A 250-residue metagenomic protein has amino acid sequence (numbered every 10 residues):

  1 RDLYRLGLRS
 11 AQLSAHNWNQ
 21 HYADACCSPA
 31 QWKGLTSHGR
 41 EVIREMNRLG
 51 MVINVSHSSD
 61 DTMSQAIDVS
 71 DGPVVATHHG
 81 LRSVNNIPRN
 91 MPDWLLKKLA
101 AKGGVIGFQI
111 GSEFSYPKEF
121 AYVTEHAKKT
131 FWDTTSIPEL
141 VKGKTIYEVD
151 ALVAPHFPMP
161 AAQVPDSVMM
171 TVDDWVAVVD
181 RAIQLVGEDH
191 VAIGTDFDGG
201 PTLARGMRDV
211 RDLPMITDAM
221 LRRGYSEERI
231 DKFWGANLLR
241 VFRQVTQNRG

Functional and structural regions predicted by a protein language model:
R1-L6, C26-V75, P88-G104, D173-D189: Histidine/acidic residue-rich metal-binding segments in metalloenzymes
G7, I53, H78, I106 (+3 more regions): Conserved, mostly hydrophobic/aromatic
H16-W18, M51, S56-M63, H79-R82 (+2 more regions): Active-site beta-loop-alpha junctions enriched in small/polar residues
P92-M159: Aromatic-lined glycan-binding groove of carbohydrate-active enzymes
F108-I110, V186-V210: Short acidic/histidine-rich active-site segments
V153-D180, E227-F242: C-terminal helical cap
R208-G250: Mid-to-C-terminal alpha-helical segments outside catalytic/metal-binding sites
